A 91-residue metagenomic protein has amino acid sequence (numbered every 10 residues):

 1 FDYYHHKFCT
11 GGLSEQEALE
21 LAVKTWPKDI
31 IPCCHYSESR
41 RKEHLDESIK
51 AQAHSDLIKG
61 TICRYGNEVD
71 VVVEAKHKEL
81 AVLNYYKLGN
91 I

Functional and structural regions predicted by a protein language model:
F1-C33: Acidic/histidine-rich catalytic cores of soluble enzymes
S37-I91: C-terminal accessory extensions appended to soluble enzyme cores
